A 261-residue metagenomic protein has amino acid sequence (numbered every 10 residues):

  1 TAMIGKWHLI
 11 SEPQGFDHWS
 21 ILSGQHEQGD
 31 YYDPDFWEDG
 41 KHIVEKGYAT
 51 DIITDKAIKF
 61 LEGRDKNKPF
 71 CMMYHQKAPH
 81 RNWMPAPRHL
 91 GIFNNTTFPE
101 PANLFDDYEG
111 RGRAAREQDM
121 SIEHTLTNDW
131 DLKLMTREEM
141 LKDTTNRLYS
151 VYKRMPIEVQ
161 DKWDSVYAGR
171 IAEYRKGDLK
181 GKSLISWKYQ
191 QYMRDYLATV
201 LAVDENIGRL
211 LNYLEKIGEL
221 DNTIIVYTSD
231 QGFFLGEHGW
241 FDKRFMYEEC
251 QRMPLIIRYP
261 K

Functional and structural regions predicted by a protein language model:
W7-I10, T228: Conserved beta-strand edge residues that scaffold enzyme active sites
I10-F16: Short loop/helix-cap segments at secondary-structure boundaries that form the rim of catalytic
F16-D17, M253: Short, well-ordered alpha-helix to beta-strand connector turns
H18-S23: Short, hinge-like loop/turn segments at secondary-structure boundaries
G24-E45, E62-N67, M73-N222, V226-K261: Active-site-proximal cap/lid insertion segments
